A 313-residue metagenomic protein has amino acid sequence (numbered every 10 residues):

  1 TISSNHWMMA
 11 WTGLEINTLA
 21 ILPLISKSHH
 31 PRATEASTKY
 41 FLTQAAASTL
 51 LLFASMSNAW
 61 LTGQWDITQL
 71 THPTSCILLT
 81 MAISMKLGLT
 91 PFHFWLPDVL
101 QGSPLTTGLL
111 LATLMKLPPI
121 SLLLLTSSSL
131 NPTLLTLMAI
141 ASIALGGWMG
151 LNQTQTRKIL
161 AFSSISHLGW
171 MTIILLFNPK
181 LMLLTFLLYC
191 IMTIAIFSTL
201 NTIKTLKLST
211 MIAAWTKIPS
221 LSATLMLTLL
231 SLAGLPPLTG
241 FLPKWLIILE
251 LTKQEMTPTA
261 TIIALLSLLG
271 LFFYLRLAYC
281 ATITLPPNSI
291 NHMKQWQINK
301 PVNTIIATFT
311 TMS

Functional and structural regions predicted by a protein language model:
T1-S313: Core, highly hydrophobic multi-pass alpha-helical transmembrane subunits of bioenergetic inner membranes
